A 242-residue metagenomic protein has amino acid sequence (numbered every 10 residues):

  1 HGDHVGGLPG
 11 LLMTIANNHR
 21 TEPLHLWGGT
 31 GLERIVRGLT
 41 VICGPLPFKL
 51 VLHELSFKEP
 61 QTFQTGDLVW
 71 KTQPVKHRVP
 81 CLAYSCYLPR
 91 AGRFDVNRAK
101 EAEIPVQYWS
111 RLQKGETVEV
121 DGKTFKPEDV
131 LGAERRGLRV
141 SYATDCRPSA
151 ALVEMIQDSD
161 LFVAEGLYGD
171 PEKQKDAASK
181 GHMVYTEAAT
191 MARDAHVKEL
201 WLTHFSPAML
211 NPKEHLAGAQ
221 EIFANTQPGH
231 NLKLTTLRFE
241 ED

Functional and structural regions predicted by a protein language model:
H1-H4, H77, H204: Histidine-centered divalent metal-coordination motifs
H1-N17: Di-metal (Zn2+ and/or Mg2+/Mn2+) metal-binding site signature of metallo-dependent hydrolases with the MBL/beta-CASP
L8-L11, V36-L39, L152, A219: Hydrophobic packing residues within well-ordered alpha-helices of enzyme cores
T21-H25, L138-V140: Short active-site oxyanion
L24-G29, H196-A208: Divalent metal-dependent hydrolysis catalytic cores, especially in the metallo-beta-lactamase
I42-L55: A glycine-rich helix N-cap at a beta->alpha junction
F57-L202, N211-I222, R238-D242: Metal-dependent phosphodiesterase/nuclease catalytic metal-binding core
A224-L234: Conserved phosphate-binding/catalytic loops in two-lobed NTP-binding clefts
